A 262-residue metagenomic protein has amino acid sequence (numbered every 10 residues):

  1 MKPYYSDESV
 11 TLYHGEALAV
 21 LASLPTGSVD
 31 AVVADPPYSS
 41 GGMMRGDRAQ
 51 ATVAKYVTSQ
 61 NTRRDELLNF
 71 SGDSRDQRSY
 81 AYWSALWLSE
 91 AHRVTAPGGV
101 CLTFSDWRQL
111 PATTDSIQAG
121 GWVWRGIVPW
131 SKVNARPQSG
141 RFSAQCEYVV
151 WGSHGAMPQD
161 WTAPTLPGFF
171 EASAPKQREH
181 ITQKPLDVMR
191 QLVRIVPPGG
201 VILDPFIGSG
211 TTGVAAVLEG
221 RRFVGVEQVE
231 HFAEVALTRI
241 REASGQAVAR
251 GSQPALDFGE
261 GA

Functional and structural regions predicted by a protein language model:
M1-E234, A262: Core catalytic lobe of class I
A233-A262: Cysteine-dependent PTP/DSP-like catalytic domain, specifically the C-terminal lobe
